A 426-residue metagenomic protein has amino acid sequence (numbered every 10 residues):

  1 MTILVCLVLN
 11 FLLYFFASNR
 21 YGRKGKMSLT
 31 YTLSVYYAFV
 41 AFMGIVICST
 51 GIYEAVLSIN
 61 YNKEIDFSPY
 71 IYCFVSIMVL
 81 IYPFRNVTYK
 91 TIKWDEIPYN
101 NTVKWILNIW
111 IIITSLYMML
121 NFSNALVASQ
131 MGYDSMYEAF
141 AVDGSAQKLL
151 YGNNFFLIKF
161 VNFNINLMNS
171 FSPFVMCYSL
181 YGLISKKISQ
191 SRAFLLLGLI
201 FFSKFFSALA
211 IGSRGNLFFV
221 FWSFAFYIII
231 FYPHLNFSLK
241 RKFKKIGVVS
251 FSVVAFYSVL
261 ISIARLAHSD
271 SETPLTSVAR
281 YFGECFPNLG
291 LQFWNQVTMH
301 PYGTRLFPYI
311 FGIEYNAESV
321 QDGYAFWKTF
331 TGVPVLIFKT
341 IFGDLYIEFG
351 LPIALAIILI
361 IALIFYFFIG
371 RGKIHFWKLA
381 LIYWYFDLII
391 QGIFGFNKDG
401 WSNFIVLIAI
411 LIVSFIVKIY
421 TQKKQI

Functional and structural regions predicted by a protein language model:
M1-D95, N100-K104, I111, A193-G198 (+4 more regions): N-terminal "leader" segments that precede or initiate the main folded domain
T2-F11, I106-N121, F163-M176, V335 (+2 more regions): Hydrophobic alpha-helical transmembrane segments
F15-G22, Y181-K186, S203-I211, L345-I347 (+2 more regions): Hydrophobic alpha-helical transmembrane segments
K24-M27, L180-L195, I369-L379: Membrane-interface helix-loop-helix junctions at transmembrane boundaries of multi-pass membrane enzymes, predominantly
M27-M43, M119-Y133, F311-E318: Alpha-helical transmembrane segments of integral membrane proteins, especially early/N-terminal helices
N86-F221, A225-H234, F256-A264, W327: Membrane-embedded catalytic interface detector for glycan/lipid assembly enzymes
Y137-N162, F251-Y366: Small-residue-enriched transmembrane helix-hairpin modules in multi-pass membrane proteins
I337-I426: Hydrophobic alpha-helical segments
